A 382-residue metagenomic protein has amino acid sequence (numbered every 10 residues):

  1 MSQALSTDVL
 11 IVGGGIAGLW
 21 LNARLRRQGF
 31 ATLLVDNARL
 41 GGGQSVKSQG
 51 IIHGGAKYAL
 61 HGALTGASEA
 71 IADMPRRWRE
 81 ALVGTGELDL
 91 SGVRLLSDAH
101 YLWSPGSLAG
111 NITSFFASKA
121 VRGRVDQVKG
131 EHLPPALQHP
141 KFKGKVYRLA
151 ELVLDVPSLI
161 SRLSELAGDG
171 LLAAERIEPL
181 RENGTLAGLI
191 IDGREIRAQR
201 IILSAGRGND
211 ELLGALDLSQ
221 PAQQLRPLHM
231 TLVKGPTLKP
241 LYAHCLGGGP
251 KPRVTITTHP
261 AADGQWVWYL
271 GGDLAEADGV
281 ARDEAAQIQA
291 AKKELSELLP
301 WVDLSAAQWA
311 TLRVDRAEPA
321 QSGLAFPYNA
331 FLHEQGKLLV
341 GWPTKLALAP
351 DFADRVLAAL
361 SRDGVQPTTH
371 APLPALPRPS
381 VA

Functional and structural regions predicted by a protein language model:
L5-T7, I191-R200: Core beta-strand elements of the Rossmann-like FAD/NAD(P) dinucleotide-binding domain in flavoenzyme oxidoreductases
V12, I196-G208: Short hydrophobic core segments
R26-K47: Glycine-rich FAD pyrophosphate-binding loop
G50-P135: Dinucleotide-binding Rossmann-like beta1-alpha1 core, especially the glycine-rich loop that anchors the ADP
K129-G170, D273, Q335-P343: Helix-loop-beta segment of a Rossmann-like dinucleotide-binding subdomain
L171-G188: A conserved short coil-to-beta-strand element within the FAD-binding core of flavoproteins
L203-G336: Active-site substrate-recognition segment that forms the wall of the catalytic cavity or substrate channel
E297-A382: C-terminal catalytic lobe of FAD-dependent flavoproteins
